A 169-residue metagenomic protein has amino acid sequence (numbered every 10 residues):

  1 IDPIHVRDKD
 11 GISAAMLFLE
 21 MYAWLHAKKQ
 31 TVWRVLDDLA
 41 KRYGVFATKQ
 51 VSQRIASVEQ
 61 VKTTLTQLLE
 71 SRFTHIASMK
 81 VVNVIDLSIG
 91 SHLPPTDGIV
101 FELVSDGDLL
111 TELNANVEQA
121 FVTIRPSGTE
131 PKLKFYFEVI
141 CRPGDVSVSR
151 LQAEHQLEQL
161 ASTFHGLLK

Functional and structural regions predicted by a protein language model:
I1-R125, K132-Y136, P143-K169: Phosphate-binding and adjacent anionic-ligand microenvironments
